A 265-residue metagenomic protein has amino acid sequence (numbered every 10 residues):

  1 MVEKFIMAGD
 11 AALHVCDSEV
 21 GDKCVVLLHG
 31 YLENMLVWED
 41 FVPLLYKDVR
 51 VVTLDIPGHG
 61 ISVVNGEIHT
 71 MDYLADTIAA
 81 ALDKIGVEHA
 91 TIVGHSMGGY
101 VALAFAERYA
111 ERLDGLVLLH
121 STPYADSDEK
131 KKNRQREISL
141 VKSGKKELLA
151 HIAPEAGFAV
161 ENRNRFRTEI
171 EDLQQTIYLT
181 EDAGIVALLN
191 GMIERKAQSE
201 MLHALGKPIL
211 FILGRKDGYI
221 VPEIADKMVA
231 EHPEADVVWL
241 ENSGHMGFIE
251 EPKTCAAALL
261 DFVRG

Functional and structural regions predicted by a protein language model:
M1-V25, Y46-R50, D83, V87-E88 (+1 more regions): Alpha/beta-hydrolase fold catalytic core
A11-E67, M71: Conserved HGGG/HGGXW glycine-rich cap/lid loop of the alpha/beta-hydrolase fold
Y73-A90: Conserved acidic catalytic loop of the alpha/beta-hydrolase fold
G94, G98, A102: Gly/Ala-rich beta-loop-alpha elbow adjacent to hydrolase catalytic centers
L103-R108, L113-L148: Flexible "cap/lid" loop of the alpha/beta hydrolase fold
D126-K132, G144-A204: Conserved alpha/beta-hydrolase catalytic His-Asp/Glu region
L205, F211-L213, D217: Short beta-strand/loop motif that positions the catalytic acidic residue of the alpha/beta-hydrolase fold
S243-P252, A256: Catalytic histidine-centered segment of alpha/beta-hydrolase-like enzymes
